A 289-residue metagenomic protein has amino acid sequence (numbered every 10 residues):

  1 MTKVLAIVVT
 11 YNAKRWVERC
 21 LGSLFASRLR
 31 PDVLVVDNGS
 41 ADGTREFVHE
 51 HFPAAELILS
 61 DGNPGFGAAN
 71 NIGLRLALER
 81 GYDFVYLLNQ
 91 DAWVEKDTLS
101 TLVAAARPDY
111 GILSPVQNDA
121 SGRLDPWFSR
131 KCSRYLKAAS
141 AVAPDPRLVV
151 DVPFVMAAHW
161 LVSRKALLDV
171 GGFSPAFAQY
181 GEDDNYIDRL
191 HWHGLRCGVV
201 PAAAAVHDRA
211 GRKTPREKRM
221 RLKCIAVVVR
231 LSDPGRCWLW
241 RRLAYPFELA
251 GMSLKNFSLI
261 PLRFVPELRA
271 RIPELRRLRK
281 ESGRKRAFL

Functional and structural regions predicted by a protein language model:
G22-P31: Short, acidic, metal-binding catalytic loop of nucleotide-sugar glycosyltransferases
S23, D37-E46, G62, A92: A conserved acidic beta->alpha catalytic loop
S60-R80: Glycine-rich, basic loop-to-helix element that forms the pyrophosphate-binding segment of sugar-nucleotide handling
Y82-W93: Short beta-strand-to-loop acidic/aromatic patch adjacent to the donor-nucleotide binding site
E95-W127: Conserved donor NDP-sugar-binding/catalytic core segment of glycosyltransferases
K131-P153: Short, flexible, basic/aromatic active-site loop/helix in glycosyltransferases
F154-V162, A166-G171, A176-A204: A short, conserved alpha-helix in the catalytic core of glycosyltransferases
E217-L289: Non-catalytic, C-terminal membrane-associated alpha-helical segments of glycosyltransferases
